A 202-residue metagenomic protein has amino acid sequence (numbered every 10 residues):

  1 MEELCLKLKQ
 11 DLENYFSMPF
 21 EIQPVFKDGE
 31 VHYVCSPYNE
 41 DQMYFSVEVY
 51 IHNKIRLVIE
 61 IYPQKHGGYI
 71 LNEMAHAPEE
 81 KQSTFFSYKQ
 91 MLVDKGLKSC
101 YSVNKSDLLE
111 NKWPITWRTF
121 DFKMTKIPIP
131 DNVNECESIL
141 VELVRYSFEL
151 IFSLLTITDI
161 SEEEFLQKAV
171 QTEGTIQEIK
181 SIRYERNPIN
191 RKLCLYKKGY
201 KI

Functional and structural regions predicted by a protein language model:
M1-E173: Extended charged
F165-I202: Short, charged surface segments at domain edges that flank catalytic/cofactor-binding sites
